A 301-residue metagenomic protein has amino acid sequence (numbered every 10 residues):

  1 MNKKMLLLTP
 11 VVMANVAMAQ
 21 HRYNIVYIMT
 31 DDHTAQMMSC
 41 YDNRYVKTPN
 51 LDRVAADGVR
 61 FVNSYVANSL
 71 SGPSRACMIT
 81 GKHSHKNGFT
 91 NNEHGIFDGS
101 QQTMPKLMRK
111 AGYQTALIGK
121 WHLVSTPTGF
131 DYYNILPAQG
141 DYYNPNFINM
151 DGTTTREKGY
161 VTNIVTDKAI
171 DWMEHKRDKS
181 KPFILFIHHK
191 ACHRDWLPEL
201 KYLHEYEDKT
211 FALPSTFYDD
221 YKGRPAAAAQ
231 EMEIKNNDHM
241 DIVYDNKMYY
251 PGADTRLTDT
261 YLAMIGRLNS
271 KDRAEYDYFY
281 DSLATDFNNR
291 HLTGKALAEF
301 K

Functional and structural regions predicted by a protein language model:
N2, M18-K301: Formylglycine-dependent sulfatase
N2-T9: Sec-dependent signal peptide recognition, specifically the positively charged N-region followed immediately by
P10-A19: Hydrophobic h-region of N-terminal signal peptides that target proteins for export in Gram-negative bacteria
